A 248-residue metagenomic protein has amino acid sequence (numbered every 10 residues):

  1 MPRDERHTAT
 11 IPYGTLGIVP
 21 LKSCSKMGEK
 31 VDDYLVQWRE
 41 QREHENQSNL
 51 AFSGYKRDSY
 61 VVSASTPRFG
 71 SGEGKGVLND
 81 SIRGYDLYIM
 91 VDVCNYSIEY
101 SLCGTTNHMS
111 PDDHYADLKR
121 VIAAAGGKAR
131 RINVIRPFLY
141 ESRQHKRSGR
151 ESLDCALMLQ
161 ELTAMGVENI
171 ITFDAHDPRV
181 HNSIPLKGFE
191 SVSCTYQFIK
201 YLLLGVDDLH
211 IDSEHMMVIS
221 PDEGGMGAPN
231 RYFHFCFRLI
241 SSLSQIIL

Functional and structural regions predicted by a protein language model:
M1-L248: PRPP-associated nucleotide enzymes
